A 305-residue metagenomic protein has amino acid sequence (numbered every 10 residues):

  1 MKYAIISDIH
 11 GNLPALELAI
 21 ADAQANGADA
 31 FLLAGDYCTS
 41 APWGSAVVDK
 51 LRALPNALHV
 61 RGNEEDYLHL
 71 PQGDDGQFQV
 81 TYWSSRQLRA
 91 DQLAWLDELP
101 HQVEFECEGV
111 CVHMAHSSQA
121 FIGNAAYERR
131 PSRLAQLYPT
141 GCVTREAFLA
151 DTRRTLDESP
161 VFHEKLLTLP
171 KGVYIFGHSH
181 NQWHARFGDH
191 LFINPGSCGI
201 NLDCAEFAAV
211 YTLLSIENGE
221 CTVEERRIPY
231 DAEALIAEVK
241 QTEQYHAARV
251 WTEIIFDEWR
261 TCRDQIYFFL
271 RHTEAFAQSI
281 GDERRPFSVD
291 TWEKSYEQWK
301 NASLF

Functional and structural regions predicted by a protein language model:
M1-A4, E104-H113, F187-F192, C221-T222: Beta-strand-turn-beta hairpins that frame and shape the catalytic cleft of phosphate-ester-processing enzymes
M1-L54: N-terminal active-site segment of His-dependent metallophosphoesterases
I6-S7, F31-D36, S40, L58-N63 (+3 more regions): Active-site neighborhood of phospho(di)ester-bond hydrolases with catalytic His/Asp-centered motifs
H10-P14, T39-P42, E64-H69, A120-I122 (+2 more regions): Active-site environment of divalent metal-dependent phosphoester hydrolases
A23-G27, C107, L167-P170, L213 (+1 more regions): Glycine-rich phosphate-binding loop signature in dinucleotide/nucleotide-binding domains
V47, L54-F105, G109-M114, F121 (+2 more regions): Active-site neighborhood of divalent metal-dependent phosphoester bond hydrolases
S132-P139, R145-S215: A contiguous binding-surface segment within folded domains or other stable secondary-structure elements
R186-F305: Acidic, His/Gly-rich catalytic cores of divalent-metal-dependent hydrolytic chemistry
